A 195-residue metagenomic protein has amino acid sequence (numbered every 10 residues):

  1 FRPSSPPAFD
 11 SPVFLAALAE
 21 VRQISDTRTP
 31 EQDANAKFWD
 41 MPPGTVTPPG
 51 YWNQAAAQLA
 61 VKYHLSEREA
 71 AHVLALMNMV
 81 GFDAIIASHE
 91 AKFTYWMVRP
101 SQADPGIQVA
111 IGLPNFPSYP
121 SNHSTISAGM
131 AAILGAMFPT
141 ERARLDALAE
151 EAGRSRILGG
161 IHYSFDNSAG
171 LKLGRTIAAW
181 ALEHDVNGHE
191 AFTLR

Functional and structural regions predicted by a protein language model:
F1-R195: Acidic/polar surface patches and capping/hinge elements
